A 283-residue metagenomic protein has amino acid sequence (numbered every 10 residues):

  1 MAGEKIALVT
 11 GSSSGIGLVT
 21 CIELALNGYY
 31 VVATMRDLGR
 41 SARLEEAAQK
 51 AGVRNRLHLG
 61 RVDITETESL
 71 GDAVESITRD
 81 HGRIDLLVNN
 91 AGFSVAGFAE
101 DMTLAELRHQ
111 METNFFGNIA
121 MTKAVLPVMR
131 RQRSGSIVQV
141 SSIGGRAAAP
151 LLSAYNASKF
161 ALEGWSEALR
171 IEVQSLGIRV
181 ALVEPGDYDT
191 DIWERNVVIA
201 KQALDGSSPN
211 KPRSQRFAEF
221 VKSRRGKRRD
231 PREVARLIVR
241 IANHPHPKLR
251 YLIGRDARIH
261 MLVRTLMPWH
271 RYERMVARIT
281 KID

Functional and structural regions predicted by a protein language model:
S13-G15: Conserved glycine-rich cofactor-binding loop
R54-R56, S76-N89, V95: A glycine-rich helix->loop->beta "capping" turn within Rossmann-like NAD(P)(H)-dependent oxidoreductase domains
G60-D72, L104: The beta1-alpha1 cofactor-binding region of Rossmann-like NAD(H)/NADP(H)-dependent oxidoreductases
F98-A99, E106-R108: Substrate-binding pocket helix/loop in short-chain dehydrogenase/reductase
T122, S158: Active-site helix of classical SDR
S142: Residue(s) in the substrate-gating loop at a strand-loop-helix junction that position the organic substrate next
Q174-R225: C-terminal beta-strand-loop-alpha-helix "lid" module of Rossmann-like NAD(P)-dependent dehydrogenases
